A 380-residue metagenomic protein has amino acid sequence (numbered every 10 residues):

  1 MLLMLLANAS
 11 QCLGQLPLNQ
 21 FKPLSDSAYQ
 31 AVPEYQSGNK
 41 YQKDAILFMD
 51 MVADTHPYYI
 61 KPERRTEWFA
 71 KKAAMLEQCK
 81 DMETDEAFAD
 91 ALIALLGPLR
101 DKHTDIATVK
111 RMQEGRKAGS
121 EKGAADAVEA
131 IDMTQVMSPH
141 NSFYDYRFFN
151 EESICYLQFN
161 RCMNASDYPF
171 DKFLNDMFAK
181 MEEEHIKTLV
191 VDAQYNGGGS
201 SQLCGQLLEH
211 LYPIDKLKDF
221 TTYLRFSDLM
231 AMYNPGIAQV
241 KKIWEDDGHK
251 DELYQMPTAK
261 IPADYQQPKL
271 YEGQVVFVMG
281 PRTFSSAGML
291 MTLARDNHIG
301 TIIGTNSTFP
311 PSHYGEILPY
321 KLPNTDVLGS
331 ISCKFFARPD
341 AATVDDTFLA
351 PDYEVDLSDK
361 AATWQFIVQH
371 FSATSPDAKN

Functional and structural regions predicted by a protein language model:
M1-L16: Bacterial Sec-dependent N-terminal signal peptides
G14-Q239, Q274, N306, P311-N324 (+5 more regions): Flexible, low-complexity junctional segments that flank or bridge functional domains
P235-A238, D251-Y314: Flexible, glycine-rich surface segments
Q239-D246: Long, charge-rich alpha-helical interaction segments
Q255-P257, S330-C333: Short amphipathic beta-strand/extended segments with alternating polar/hydrophobic composition
H298, C333-F335: Short leucine-rich amphipathic alpha-helical surface patches
F348-W364: Structured C-terminal subdomain patch of bacterial secreted/periplasmic proteins
